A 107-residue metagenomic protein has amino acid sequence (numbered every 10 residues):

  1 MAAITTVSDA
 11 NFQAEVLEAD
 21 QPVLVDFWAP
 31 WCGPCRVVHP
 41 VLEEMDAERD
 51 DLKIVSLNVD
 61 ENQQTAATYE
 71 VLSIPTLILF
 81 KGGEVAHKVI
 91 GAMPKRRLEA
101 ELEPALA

Functional and structural regions predicted by a protein language model:
A3, S8, W28, K53-V55: Conserved Rossmann-like nucleotide-binding pocket used by diverse enzymes that bind dinucleotide cofactors
I4-V23, Q63: A short beta-strand-turn-helix
F12, V25, L42, N58 (+1 more regions): Residue-level signature of catalytic and energy-coupling elements of molecular machines, predominantly ATP/GTP-dependent
D20-P22, V37-L57, E61-Q63: Conserved helix-turn-beta segment immediately C-terminal to the redox Cys motif in thioredoxin-like folds
Q21-V23, Q63, Y69-I78, M93: Structural micro-motif
F27-P40: Conserved redox-active cysteine motifs that mediate thiol-disulfide chemistry, especially di-cysteine Cys-X(1-2)-Cys
L79-A107: Non-catalytic, surface beta->alpha helical segment in thiol-disulfide oxidoreductase systems
